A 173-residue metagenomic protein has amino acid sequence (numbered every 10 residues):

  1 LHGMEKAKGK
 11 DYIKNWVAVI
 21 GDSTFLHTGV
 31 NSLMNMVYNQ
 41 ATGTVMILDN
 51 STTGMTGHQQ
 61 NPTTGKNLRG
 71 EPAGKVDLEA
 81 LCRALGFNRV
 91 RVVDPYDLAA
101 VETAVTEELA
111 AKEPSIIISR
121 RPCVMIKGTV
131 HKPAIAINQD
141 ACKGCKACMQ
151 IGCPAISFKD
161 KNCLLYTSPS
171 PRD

Functional and structural regions predicted by a protein language model:
L1-I116, T129: Thiamine diphosphate
E71-G74, H131-A136, P169: Short, exposed beta-strand "edge-strand" segments with a Pro/Gly-rich flavor and a Y/T-containing core
E107-F158: Glycine/aspartate-rich loop-and-adjacent alpha/beta segment that forms the canonical ThDP
C163: Acidic, glycine-enriched active-site microenvironments
Y166-D173: Conserved small/polar residues in nucleotide/adenosyl-binding loops
